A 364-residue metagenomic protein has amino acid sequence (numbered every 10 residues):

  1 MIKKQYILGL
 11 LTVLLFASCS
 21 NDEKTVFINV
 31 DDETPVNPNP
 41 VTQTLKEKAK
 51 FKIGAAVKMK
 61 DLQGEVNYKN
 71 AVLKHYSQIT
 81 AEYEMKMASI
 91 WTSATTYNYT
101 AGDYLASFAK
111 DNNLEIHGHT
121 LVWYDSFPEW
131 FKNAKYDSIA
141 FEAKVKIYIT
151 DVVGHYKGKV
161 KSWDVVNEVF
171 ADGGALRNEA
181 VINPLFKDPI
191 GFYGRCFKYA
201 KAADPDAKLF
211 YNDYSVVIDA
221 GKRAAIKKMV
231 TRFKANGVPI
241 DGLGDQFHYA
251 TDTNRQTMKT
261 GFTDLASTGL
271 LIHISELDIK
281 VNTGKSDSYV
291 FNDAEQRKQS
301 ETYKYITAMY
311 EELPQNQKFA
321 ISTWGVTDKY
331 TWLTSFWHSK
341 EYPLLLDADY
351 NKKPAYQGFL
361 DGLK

Functional and structural regions predicted by a protein language model:
M1, Y6-G9, V13-Q43: Bacterial Sec-dependent N-terminal signal peptides
V30-Q78, E82: Boundary/entry segment of secreted carbohydrate-active catalytic domains
N37-P40, A134, H155, D164 (+4 more regions): Aromatic-rich peripheral "rim/lid" segments of glycoside hydrolase catalytic domains that contact and position glycan
T42, K74-T92, A101-V216, I279-K285: Substrate-binding cleft and catalytic face of glycoside hydrolase catalytic domains, especially the flexible beta-alpha
A56-Y68, M87-T100, F170-D172, V216-A225 (+3 more regions): Acidic-and-aromatic substrate-binding clefts and catalytic sites of carbohydrate-active enzymes
M59-H75, E142-V152, G221-F233, T257-M258 (+1 more regions): Short, acidic/polar
N98, Y104-E115, L185-Y211, R223-Y289 (+1 more regions): Glycoside hydrolase catalytic-domain groove-lining segments
W130-K146, L176-V181, I218-K234, T334-L346: Short, electropositive alpha-helical surface patch
